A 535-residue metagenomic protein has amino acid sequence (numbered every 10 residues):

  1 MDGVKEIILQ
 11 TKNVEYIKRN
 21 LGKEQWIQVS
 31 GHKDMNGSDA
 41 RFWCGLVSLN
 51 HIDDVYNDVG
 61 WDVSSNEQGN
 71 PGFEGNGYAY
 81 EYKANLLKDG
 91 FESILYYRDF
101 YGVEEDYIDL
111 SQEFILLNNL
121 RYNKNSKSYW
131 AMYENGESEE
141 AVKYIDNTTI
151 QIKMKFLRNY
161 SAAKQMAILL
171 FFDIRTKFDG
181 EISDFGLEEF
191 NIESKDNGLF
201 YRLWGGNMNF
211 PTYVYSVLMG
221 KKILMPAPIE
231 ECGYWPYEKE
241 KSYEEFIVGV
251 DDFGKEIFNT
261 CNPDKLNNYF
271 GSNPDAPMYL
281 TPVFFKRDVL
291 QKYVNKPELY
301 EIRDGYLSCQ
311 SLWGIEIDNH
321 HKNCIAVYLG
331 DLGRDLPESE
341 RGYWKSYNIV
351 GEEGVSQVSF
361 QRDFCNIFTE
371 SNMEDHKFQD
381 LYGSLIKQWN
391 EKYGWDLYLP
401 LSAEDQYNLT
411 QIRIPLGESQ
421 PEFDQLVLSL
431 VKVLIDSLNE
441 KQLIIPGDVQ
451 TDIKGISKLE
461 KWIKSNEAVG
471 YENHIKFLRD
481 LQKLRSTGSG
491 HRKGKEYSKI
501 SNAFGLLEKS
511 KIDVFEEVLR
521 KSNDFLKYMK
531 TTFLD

Functional and structural regions predicted by a protein language model:
M1-E316, G330-K476, D480, V514-D535: Amphipathic alpha-helical interface elements
E472-N502: Histidine-centered, metal-coordinating catalytic motifs and their short helical/loop contexts
S501-L519: Short, flexible active-site recognition loops that position polar ligands and cofactors
